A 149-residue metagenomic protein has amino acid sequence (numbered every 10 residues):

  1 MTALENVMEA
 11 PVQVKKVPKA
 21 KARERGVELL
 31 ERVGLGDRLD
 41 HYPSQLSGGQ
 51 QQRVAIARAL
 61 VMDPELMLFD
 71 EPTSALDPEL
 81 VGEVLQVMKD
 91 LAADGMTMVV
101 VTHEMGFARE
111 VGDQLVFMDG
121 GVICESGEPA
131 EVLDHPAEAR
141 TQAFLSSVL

Functional and structural regions predicted by a protein language model:
M1-E9: Short coil-to-helix segment of the ABC ATPase nucleotide-binding domain corresponding to the Q-loop/switch region
H41, M62, D94: Conserved signature/switch motifs of ABC ATPase nucleotide-binding domains
Y42-L46, Q50: Conserved ABC ATPase signature
I56: Hydrophobic anchor residue at the start of the ABC signature
M67-D70: Catalytic Walker B motif of ABC-type/P-loop ATPase nucleotide-binding domains
T102-H103: H-loop/switch region of ABC-family ATPase nucleotide-binding domains
